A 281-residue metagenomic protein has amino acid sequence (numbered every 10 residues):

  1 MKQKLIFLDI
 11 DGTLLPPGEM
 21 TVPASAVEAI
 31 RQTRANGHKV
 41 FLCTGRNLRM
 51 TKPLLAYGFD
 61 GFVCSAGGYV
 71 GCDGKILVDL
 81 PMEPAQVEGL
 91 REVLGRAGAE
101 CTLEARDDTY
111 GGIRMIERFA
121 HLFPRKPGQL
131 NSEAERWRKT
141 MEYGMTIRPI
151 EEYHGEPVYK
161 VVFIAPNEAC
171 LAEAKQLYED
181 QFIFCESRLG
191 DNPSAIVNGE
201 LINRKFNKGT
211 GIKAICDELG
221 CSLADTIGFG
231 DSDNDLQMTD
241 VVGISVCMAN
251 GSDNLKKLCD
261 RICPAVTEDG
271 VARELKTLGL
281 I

Functional and structural regions predicted by a protein language model:
M1-L5, P23, N198-I281: Mg2+-dependent phosphoryl-transfer enzymes with acidic/Ser/Thr/Gly-rich catalytic loops
M1-L8, R31, A35: Non-catalytic pre-domain segments flanking phosphatase-related domains
T21, V27-L130: Active-site phosphate-binding/coordination module
A35-F41, F59, Y159-K160, A224-D225 (+2 more regions): Short active-site oxyanion
Y57-G58, A66, Y178-Q181, V241-V242 (+1 more regions): Short, structured coil segments at secondary-structure junctions
D60-G67, I183-S187, S245-N250, C263-A265: Short hydrophobic/aromatic-enriched beta-strand-loop microsegments
Y110-I227: Conserved acidic, metal-coordinating active-site core of Asp-based, Mg2+-dependent phosphoryl-transfer enzymes
